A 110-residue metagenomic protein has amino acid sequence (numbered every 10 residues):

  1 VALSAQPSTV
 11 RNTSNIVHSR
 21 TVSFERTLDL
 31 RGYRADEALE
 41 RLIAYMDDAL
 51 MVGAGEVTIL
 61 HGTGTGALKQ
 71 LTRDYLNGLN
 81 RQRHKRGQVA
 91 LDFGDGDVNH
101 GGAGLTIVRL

Functional and structural regions predicted by a protein language model:
V1-L110: Long, charged, low-complexity intrinsically disordered regions
